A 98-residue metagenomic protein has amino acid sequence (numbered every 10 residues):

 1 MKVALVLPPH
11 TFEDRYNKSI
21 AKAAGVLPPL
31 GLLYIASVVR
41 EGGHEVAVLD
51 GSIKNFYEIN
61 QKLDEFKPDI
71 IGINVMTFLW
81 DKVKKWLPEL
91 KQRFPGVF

Functional and structural regions predicted by a protein language model:
M1-F98: A short, structured N-terminal alpha-helical element that caps or precedes a catalytic domain
